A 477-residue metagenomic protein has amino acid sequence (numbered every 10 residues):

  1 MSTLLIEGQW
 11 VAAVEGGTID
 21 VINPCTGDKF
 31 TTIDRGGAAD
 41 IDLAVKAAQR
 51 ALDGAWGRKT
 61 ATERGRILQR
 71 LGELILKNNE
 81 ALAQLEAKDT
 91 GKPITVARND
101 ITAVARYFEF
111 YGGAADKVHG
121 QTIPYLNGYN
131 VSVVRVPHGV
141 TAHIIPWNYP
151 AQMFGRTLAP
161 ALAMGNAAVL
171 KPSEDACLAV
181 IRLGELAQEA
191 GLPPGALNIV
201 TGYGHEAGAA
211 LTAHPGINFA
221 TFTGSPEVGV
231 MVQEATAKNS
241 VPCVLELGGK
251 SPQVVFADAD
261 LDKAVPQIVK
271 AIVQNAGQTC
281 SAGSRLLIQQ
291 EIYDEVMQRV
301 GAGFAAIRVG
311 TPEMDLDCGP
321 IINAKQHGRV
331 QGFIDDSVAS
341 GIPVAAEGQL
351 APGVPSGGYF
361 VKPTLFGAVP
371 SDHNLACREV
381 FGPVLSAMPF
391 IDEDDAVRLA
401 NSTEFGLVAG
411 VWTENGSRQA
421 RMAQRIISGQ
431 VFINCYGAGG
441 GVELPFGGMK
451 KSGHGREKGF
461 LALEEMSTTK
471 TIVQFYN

Functional and structural regions predicted by a protein language model:
M1-T26: Hydrophobic face of amphipathic alpha-helices that form TPR/SEL1-like repeat modules and related alpha-solenoid
A12-V14, T18-I19, R35-A39, A259: A short acidic/small-residue loop/turn micro-motif
T26-T32, I217, R308, I334 (+2 more regions): Conserved C-terminal structural/oligomerization subdomain of aldehyde/semialdehyde dehydrogenase
G27, R64, E86, F108 (+10 more regions): Residue-level signal for inorganic ion chemistry
K29-G36, D53-G57, H143, Q253-F256 (+5 more regions): Short, well-ordered beta-strand elements within core beta-sheets of diverse protein domains
T31-V118: Glycine-rich loop-to-alpha-helix module at the N-terminal edge of alpha/beta enzyme cores
G120-K263, D315, F390: Rossmann-like NAD(P) dinucleotide-binding subdomain of oxidoreductase/dehydrogenase enzymes
E227-P370, I433: ALDH superfamily catalytic-core signature
